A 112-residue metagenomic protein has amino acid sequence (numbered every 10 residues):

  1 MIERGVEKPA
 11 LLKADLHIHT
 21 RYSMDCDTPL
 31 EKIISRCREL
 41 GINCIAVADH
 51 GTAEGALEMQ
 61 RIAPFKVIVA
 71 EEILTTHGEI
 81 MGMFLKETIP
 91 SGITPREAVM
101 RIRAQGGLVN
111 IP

Functional and structural regions predicted by a protein language model:
I2-Q105: A metal-dependent hydrolase metal-coordination microenvironment
Q105, I111-P112: Active-site-proximal loop/helix segments of hydrolase catalytic cores
